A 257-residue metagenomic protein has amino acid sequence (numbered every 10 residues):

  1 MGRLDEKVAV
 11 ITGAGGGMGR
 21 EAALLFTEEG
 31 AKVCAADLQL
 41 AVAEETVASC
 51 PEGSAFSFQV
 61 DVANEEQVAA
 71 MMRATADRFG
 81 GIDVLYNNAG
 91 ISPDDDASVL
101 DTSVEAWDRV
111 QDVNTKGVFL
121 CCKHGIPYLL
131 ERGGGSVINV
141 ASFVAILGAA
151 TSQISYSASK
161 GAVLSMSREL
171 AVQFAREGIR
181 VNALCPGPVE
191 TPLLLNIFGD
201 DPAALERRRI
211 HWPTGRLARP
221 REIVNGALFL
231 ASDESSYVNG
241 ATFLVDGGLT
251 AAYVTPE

Functional and structural regions predicted by a protein language model:
R3-C34: Canonical Rossmann dinucleotide-binding motif of NAD(H)/NADP(H)-dependent dehydrogenases/reductases, specifically
L40-A41, V60-A70, V104, R221-E222: The beta1-alpha1 cofactor-binding region of Rossmann-like NAD(H)/NADP(H)-dependent oxidoreductases
D96, L228, N239-E257: Short C-terminal tail/terminal secondary-structure segment of NAD(P)H-dependent dehydrogenase/reductase domains
D96-V99, S103-D108, A204, R208: Substrate-binding pocket helix/loop in short-chain dehydrogenase/reductase
C122, S159, S167: Active-site helix of classical SDR
P127, V172-R176, S236: Alpha-helical segment proximal to the catalytic Tyr-Lys
S142: Residue(s) in the substrate-gating loop at a strand-loop-helix junction that position the organic substrate next
